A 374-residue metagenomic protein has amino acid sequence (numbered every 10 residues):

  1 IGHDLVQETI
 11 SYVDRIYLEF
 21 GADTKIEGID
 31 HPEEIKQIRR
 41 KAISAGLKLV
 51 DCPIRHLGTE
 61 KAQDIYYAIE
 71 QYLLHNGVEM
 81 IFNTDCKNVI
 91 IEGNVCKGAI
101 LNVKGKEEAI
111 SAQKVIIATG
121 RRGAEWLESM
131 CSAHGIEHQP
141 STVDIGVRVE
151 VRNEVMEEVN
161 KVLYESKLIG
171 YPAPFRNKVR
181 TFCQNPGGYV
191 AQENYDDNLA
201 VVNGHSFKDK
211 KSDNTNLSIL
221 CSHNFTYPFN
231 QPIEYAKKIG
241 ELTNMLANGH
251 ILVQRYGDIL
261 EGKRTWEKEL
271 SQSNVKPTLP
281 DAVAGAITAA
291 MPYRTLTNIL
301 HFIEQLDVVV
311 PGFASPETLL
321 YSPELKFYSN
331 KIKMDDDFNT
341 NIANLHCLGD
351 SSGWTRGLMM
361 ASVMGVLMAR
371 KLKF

Functional and structural regions predicted by a protein language model:
I1-S11, D30-F374: Residues forming the flavin
D14: Phosphate-backbone binding interfaces of nucleic-acid-interacting proteins
D23-E27: Cleavable N-terminal targeting peptides that direct proteins into the secretory/outer-membrane pathway or into
